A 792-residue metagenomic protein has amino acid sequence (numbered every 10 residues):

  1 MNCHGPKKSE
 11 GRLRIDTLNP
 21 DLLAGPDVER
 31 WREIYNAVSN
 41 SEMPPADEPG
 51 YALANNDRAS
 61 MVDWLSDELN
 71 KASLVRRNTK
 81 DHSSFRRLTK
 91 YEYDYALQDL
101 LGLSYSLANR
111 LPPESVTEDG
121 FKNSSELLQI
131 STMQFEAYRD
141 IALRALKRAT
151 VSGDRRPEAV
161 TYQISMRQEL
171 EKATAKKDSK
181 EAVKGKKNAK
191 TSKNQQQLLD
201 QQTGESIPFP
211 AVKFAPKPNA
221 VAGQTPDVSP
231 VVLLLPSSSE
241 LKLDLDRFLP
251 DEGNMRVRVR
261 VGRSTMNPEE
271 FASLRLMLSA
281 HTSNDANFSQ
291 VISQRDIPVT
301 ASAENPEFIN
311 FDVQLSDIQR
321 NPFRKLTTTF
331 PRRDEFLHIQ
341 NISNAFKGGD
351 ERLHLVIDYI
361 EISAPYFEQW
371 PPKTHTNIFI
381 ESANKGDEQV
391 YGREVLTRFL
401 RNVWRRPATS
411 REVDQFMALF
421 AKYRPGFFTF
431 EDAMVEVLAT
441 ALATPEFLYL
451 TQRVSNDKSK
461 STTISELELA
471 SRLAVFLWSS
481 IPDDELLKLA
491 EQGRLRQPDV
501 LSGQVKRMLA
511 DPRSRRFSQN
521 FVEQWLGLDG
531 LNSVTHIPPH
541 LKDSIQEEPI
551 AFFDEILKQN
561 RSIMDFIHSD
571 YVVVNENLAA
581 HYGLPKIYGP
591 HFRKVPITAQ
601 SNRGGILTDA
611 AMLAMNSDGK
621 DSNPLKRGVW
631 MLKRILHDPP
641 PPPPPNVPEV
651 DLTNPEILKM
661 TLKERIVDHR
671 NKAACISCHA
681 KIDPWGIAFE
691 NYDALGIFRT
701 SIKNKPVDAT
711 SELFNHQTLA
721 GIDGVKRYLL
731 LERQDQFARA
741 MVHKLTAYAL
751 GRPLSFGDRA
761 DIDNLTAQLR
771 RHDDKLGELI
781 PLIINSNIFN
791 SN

Functional and structural regions predicted by a protein language model:
M1-L13, P26-E33, A37-E42, D47 (+1 more regions): Low-complexity, glycine/serine/threonine/alanine-rich intrinsically disordered linker and propeptide segments
N19: The substrate-binding groove and active-site-proximal loops of carbohydrate-active enzymes, especially glycoside
L23: Active-site-proximal cofactor/substrate-binding loop regions of enzyme domains
